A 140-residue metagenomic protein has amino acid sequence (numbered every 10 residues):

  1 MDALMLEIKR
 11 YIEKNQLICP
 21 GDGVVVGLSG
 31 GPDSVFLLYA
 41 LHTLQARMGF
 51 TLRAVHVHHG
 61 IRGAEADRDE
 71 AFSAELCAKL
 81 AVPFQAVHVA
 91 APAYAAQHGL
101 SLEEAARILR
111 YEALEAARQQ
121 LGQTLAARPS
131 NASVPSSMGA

Functional and structural regions predicted by a protein language model:
M1-L28, P32-A140: Core alpha/beta nucleotide-donor-binding catalytic domains of modification enzymes
